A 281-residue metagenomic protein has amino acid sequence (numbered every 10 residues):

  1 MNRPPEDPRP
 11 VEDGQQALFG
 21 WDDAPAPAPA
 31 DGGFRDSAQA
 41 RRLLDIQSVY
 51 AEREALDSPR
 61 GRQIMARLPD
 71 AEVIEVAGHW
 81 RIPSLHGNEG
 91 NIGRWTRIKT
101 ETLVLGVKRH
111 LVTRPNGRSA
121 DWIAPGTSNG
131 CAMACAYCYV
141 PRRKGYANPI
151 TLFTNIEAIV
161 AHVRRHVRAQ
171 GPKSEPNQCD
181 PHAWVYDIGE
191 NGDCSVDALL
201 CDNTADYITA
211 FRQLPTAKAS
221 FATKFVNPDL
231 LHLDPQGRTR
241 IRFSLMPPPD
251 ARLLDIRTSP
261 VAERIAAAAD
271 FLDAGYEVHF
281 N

Functional and structural regions predicted by a protein language model:
M1-D121: Flexible, acidic/Gly-rich N-terminal and inter-domain linker regions that tether and position cofactor-handling modules
L43-Y50, A71-E72, A183-I188, A219 (+2 more regions): Hydrophobic beta-strand segments of well-ordered beta-sheets in folded domains
L56, G130, S195: Glycine-/small-residue-rich active-site loops that bind phosphorylated ligands and cofactors
P59-R62, D197-L200, L230-D234, L254-D255 (+1 more regions): A short acidic (Asp/Glu
V104-D121, V140-S244, P248-P249, D270: Conserved Radical SAM active-site core
G126-R143: Local cysteine-cluster metal-coordination motifs and their immediate loop/turn environment, predominantly Fe-S cluster
P248-R264: Accessory, usually C-terminal, subdomains that scaffold auxiliary metal cofactors
E263-N281: Conserved C-terminal portion of the radical SAM core fold that forms the substrate/S-adenosylmethionine-binding
